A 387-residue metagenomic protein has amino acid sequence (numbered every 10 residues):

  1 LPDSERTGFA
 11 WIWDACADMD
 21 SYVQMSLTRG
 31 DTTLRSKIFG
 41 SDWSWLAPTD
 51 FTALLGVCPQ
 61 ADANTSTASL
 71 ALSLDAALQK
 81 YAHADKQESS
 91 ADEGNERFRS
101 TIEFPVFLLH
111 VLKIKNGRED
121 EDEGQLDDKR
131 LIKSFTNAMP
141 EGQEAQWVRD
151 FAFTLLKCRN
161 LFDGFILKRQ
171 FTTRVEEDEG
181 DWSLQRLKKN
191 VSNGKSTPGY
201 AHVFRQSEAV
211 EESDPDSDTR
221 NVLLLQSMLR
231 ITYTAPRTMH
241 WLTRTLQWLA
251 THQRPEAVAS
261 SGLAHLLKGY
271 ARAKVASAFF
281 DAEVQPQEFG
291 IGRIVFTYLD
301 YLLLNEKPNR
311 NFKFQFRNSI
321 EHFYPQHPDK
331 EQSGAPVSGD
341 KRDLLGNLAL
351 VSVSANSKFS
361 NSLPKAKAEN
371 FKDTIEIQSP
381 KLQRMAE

Functional and structural regions predicted by a protein language model:
L1-E387: Flexible coil/loop and intrinsically disordered segments
